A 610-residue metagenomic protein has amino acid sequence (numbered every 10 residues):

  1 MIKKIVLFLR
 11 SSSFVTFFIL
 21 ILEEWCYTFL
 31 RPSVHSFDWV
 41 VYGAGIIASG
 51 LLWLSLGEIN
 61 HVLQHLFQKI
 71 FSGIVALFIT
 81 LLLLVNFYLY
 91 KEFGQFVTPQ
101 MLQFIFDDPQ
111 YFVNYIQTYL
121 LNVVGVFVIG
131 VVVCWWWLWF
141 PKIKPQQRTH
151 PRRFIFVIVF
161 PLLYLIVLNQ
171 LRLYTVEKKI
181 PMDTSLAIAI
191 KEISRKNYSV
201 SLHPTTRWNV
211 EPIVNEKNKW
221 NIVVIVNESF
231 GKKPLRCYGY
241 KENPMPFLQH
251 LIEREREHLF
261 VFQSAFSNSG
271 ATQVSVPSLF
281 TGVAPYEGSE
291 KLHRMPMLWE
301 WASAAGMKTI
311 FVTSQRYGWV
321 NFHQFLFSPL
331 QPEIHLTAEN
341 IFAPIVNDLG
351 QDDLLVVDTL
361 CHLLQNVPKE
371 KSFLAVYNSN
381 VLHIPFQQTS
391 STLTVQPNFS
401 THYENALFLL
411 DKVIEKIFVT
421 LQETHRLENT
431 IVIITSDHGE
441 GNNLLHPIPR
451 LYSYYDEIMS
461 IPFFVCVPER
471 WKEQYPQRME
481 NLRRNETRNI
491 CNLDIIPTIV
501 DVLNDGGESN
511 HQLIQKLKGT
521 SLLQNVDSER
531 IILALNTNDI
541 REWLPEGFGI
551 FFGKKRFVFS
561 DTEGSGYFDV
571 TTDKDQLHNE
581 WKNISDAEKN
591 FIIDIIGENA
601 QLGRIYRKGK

Functional and structural regions predicted by a protein language model:
M1-I180, I595: Transmembrane and membrane-interface helices of multi-pass, inner-membrane envelope-modifying transferases
L7-I19, V34-D38, H61, L138 (+5 more regions): Membrane-interface soluble catalytic domains
W53, L354-Q365, T392-T430: A long, amphipathic alpha-helix that forms part of the scaffold/cap immediately adjacent to metal-dependent active
Q110, N227-K232, S267-G270, A284-P285 (+10 more regions): Short, solvent-exposed loop/turn segments at secondary-structure junctions
F112, E228, L279, A302 (+6 more regions): Generic structural signal for small/hydrophobic residues in well-ordered secondary structure, especially within
P161-V224, S229-S391, L503, G519: Active-site-proximal alpha/beta segments of enzymes that process anionic O-linked groups
P246, H293-P296, E300, L354 (+7 more regions): A structural signal for well-ordered alpha-helical segments within the folded catalytic domains of diverse enzymes
R426-R478: Histidine-centered active-site microenvironments of extracellular/periplasmic hydrolases and transferases
